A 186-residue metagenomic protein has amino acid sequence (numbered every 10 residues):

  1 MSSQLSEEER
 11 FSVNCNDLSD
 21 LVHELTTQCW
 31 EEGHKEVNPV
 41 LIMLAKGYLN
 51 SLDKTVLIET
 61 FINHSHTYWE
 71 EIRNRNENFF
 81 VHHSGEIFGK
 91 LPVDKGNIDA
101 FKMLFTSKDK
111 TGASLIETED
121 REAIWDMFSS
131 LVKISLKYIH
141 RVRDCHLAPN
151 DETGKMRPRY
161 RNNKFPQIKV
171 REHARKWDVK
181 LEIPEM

Functional and structural regions predicted by a protein language model:
S2-E122, L136-P166, V170, A174-R175 (+2 more regions): Terminal low-complexity "docking" segments
D126-K137: Short, hydrophobic/amphipathic alpha-helical patches that form generic packing surfaces within helical domains
